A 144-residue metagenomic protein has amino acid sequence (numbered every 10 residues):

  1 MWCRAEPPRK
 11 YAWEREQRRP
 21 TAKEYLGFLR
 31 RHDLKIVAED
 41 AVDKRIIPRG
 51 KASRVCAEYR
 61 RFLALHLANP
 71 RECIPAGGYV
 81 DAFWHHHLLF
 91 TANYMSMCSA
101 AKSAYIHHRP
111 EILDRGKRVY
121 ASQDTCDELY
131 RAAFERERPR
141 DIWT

Functional and structural regions predicted by a protein language model:
M1-T144: Intrinsically disordered, low-complexity, repeat-rich regions that form long N- or C-terminal tails or large
